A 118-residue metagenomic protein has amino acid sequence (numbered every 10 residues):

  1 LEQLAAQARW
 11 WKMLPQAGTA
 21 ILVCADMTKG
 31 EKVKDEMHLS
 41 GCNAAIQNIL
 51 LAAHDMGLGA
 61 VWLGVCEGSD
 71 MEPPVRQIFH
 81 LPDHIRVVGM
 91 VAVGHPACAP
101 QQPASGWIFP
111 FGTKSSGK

Functional and structural regions predicted by a protein language model:
L1-K118: Acidic, surface-exposed loops and disordered segments
